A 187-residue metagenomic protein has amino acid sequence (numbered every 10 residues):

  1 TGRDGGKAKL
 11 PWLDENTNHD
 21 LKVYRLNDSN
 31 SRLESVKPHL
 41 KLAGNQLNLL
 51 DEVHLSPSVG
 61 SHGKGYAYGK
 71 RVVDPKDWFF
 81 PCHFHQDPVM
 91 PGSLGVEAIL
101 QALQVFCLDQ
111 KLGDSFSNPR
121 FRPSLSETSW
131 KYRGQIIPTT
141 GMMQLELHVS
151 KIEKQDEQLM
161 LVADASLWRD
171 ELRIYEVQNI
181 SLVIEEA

Functional and structural regions predicted by a protein language model:
T1-M90, P119-F121, R133-T139, S150-L172 (+1 more regions): Non-catalytic linker/capping segments at the edges of enzyme domains
V53, V89-N118: Active-site helix/loop of acyl-thioester processing domains in fatty-acid/polyketide metabolism, spanning hotdog-fold
L108-M143: Extended, compositionally biased
M143-V149: Short tryptophan-centered beta-strand motifs in secreted/extracellular beta-sheet-rich domains of glycan-recognition
